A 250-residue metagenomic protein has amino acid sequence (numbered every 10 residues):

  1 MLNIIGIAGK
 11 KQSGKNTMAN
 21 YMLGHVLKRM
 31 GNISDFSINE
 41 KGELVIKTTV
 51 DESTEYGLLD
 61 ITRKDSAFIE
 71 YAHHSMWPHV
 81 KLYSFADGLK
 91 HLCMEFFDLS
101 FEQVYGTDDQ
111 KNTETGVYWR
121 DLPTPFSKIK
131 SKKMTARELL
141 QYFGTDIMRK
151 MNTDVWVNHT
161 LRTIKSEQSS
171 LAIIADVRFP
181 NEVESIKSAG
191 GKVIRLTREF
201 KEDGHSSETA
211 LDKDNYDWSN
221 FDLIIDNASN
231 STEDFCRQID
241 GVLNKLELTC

Functional and structural regions predicted by a protein language model:
M1-I5: Extreme N-terminal starter segment of soluble prokaryotic enzymes
G6-S13, N20, S37-E40, L44-I46 (+6 more regions): Small-molecule kinase domains that catalyze NTP-dependent phosphoryl transfer to phosphate-bearing small molecules
A8, F85, A175-V177: Short His-Asn-centered micro-motif
T17-M30: A conserved segment at the C-terminal end of the G1
M30-I38: Long alpha-helical scaffold regions
S37-S169: ATP-dependent small-molecule kinase phosphotransfer cores that center on conserved nucleotide phosphate-binding segments
V80, A172-I173, D226: Short catalytic-loop micro-motif centered on adjacent basic/acidic residues
A172-D176, N181-E182: A glycine-rich beta-strand to alpha-helix segment that forms a phosphate/ribose-binding loop at ligand/cofactor sites
